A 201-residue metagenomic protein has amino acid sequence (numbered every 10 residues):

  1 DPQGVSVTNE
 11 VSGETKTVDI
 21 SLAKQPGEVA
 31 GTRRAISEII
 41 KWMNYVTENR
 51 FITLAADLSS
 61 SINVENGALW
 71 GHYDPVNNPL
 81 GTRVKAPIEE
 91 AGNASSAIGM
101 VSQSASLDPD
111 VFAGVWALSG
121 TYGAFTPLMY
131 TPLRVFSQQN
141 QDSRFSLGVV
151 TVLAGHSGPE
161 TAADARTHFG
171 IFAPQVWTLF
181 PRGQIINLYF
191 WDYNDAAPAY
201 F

Functional and structural regions predicted by a protein language model:
D1-P198: Thiamine diphosphate
